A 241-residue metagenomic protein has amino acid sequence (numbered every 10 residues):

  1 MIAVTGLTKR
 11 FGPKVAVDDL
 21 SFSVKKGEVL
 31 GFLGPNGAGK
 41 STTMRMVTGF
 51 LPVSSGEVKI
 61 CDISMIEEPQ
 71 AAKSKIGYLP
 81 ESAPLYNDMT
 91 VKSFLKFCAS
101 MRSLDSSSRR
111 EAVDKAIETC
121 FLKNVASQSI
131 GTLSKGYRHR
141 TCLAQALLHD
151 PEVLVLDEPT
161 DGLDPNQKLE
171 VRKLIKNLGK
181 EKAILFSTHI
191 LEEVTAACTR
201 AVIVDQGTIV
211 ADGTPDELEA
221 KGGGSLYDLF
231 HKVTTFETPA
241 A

Functional and structural regions predicted by a protein language model:
G56-E67, A71-A72, I76: Conserved ABC transporter NBD signature motif
K96, S100, S107-V125: Conserved ABC ATPase "signature" region
L148-E152, E181: A short, proline-enriched helix->beta-strand linker immediately N-terminal to the Walker B motif in ABC-type P-loop
L154-E158: Catalytic Walker B motif of ABC-type/P-loop ATPase nucleotide-binding domains
K168-K180: Helical segment within the ABC ATPase nucleotide-binding domain
V194-A196: A short, surface-exposed alpha-helical micro-motif characterized by mixed small hydrophobic and charged/polar residues
D212-G213: ABC ATPase "signature
